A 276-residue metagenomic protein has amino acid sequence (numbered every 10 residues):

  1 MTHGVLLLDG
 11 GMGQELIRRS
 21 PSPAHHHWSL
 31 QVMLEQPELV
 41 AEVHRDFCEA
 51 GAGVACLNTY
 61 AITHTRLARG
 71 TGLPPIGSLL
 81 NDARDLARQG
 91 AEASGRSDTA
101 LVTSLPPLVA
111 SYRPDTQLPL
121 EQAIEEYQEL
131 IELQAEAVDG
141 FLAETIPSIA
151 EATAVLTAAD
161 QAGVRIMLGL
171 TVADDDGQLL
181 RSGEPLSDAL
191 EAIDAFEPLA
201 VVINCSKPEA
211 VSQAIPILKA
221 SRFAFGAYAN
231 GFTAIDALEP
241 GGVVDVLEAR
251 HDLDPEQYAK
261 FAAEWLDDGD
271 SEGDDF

Functional and structural regions predicted by a protein language model:
M1-F276: Domain-level signal for soluble alpha/beta catalytic cores
